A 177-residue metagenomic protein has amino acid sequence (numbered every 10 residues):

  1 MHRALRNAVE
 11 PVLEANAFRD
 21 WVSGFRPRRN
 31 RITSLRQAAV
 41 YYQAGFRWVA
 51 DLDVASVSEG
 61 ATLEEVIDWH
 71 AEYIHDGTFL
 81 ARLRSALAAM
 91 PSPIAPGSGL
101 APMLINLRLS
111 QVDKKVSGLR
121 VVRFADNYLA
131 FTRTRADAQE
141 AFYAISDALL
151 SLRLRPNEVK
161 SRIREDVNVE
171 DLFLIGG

Functional and structural regions predicted by a protein language model:
M1-L5, P11: Low-complexity, highly charged intrinsically disordered N-terminal segments that act as targeting/localization
N7-A8, R135: Generic hydrophobic alpha-helical segments
V12-R26, V122, E158-V159: Short, glycine/acidic-rich hinge or "gate" loops at secondary-structure transitions that mediate conformational
R28-A125, L129-A144, L152, I163-R164: Conserved polymerase palm-domain catalytic core
R153, V159-G177: A conserved non-catalytic segment of reverse transcriptases and RNA-directed RNA polymerases corresponding to the late
